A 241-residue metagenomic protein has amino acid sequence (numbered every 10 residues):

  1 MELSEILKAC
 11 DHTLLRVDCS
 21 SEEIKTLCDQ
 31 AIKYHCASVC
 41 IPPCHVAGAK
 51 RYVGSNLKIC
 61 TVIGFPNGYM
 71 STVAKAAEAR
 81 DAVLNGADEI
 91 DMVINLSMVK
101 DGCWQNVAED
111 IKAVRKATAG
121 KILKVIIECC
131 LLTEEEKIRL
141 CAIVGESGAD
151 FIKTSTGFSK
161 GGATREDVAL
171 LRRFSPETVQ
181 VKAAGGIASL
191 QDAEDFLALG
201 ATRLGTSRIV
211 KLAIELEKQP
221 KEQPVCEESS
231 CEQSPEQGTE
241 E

Functional and structural regions predicted by a protein language model:
M1-D29, A113, L170-V181, I187-E241: Alpha/beta catalytic cores of nucleotide-metabolism and tRNA/nucleoside-modifying enzymes
E5-S21, C60-K75, S97-C103, K124-E136 (+1 more regions): Active-site mouth loops of central-metabolism enzymes
I32, K50-G54, A108-A119, A169-P176: Surface-exposed amphipathic alpha-helices with a cationic face
Y34, N85, A117, I143 (+3 more regions): Structural motif
A37-E89: Active-site cofactor/substrate anionic-group-binding motifs, chiefly glycine- and Lys/Arg-rich phosphate-binding loops
K50, M70-D81, L132-I143, E166 (+3 more regions): Catalytic cores of alpha/beta
T61, F65-P66, L84-V99, E146-G161 (+1 more regions): Glycine-rich phosphate-binding active-site loops on the catalytic face of alpha/beta enzymes
A79, E89-D150, V225-P235, E240-E241: Conserved anion-binding
